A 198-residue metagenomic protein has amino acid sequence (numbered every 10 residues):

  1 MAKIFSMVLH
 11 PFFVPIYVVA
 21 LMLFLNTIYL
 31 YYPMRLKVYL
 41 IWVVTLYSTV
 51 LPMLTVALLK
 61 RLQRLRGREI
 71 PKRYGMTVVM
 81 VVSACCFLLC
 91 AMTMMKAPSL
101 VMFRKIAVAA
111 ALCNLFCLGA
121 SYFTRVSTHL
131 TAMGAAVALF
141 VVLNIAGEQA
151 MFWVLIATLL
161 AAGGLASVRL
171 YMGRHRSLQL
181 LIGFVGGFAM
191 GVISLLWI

Functional and structural regions predicted by a protein language model:
M1-A2: Short, Lys/Arg-rich, polar N-terminal cytosolic tail immediately upstream of the first transmembrane signal-anchor
S6-N26: The first (N-terminal) embedded transmembrane alpha-helix
N26-L36, R64-R68, K96-L100: Membrane-interface helix termini and inter-helical loops of multi-pass transporters
P33-V50, R73-Y74, F184: Loop-to-helix transition at the N-terminal end of transmembrane alpha-helices
V50-L62: Membrane-water interface of transmembrane alpha-helices
R66-V82: Juxtamembrane helix-capping/reentrant segments at transmembrane boundaries
M80-P98, A120-V126: C-terminal halves and exits of single transmembrane alpha-helices
F103-I198: Membrane-embedded catalytic cores of phosphoryl/pyrophosphoryl-handling enzymes
